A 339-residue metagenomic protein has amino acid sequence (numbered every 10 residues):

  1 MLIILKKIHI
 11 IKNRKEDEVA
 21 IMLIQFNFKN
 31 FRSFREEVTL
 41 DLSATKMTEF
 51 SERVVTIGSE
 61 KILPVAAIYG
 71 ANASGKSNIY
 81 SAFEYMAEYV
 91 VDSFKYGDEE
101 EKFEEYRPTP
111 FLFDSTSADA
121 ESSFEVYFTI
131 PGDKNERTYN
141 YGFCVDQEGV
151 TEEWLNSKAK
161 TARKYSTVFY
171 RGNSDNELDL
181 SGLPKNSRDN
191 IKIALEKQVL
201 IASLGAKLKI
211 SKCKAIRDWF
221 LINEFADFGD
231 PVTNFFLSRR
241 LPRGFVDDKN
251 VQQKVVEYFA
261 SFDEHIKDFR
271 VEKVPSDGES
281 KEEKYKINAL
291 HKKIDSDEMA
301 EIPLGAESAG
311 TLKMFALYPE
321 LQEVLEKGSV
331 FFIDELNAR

Functional and structural regions predicted by a protein language model:
I10-E88: Pre-Walker A-like glycine/lysine-rich segment at the N-terminus of P-loop NTPase domains
I11-A20, K29, T233-A306: Extended helical coiled-coil dimerization/tether regions that scaffold and oligomerize large DNA-maintenance assemblies
F28, V126-K134, S157-A159, H291-S296: Short acidic, glycine-rich loop/turn motifs
E37-D41, N140-G142, S166, E301-P303: Well-ordered beta-strand positions in beta-sheet-rich domains
K61, A67, S81-Q147: Conserved P-loop NTP-binding catalytic core
V65-Y69, K281-Q322, E326-R339: Conserved ABC ATPase signature
E136-P275: Electropositive, glycine-dotted interaction segments that contact anionic polymers or phosphate-rich ligands
